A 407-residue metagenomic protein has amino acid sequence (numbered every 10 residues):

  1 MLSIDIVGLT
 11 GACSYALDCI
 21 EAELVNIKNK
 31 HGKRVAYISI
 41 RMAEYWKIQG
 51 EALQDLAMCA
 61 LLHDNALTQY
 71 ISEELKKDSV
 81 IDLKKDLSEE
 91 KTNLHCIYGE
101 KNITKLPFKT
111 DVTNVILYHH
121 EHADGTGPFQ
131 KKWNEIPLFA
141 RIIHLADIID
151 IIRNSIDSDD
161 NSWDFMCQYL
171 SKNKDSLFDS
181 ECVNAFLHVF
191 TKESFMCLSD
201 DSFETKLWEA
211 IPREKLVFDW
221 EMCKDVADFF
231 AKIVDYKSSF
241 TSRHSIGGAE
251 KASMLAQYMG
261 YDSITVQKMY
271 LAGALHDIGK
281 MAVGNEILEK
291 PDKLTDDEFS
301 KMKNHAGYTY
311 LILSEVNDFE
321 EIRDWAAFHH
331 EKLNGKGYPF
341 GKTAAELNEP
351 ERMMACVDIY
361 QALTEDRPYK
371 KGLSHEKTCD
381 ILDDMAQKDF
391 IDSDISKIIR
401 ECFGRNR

Functional and structural regions predicted by a protein language model:
L2-R407: Histidine- and acidic-residue-rich, metal-dependent catalytic cores
